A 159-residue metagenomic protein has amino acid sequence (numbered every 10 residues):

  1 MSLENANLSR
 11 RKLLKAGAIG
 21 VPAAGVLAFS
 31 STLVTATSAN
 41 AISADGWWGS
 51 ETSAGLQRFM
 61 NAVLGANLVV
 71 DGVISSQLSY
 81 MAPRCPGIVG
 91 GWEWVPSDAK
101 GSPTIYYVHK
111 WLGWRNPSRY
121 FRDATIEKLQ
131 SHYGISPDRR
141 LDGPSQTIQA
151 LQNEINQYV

Functional and structural regions predicted by a protein language model:
S2-V159: Cell-envelope/ECM-targeting effectors and their regulatory/trafficking segments
